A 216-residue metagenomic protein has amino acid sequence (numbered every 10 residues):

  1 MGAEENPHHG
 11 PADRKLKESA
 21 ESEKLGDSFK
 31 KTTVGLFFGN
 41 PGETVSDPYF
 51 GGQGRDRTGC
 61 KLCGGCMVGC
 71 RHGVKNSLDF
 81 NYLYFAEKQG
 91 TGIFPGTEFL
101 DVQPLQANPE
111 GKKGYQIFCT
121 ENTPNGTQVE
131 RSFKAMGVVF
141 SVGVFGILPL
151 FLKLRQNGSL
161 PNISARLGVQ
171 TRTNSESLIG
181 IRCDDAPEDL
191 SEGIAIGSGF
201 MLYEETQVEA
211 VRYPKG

Functional and structural regions predicted by a protein language model:
M1-Q89, F94-G96: Conserved redox-cofactor binding core of oxidoreductases
K31-T33, P95, C119, S175 (+3 more regions): Pocket-edge structural micro-motifs
R57, L62, M136-V139, P161 (+1 more regions): Exposed boundary/loop context
T58-C66, T173, I179, M201-Q207: Short flexible/disordered coil segments
K61, G114-Q116: Well-ordered mid-protein domain cores that form the structural environment of catalytic cofactors
H72-K75, F80, K88, L100-G111 (+1 more regions): Glycine-rich loop(s) and the adjacent beta-strand/alpha-helix scaffold that form part
G180-G216: Glycine-rich, aromatic-lined ligand/substrate-binding cores of catalytic and carbohydrate-binding domains
